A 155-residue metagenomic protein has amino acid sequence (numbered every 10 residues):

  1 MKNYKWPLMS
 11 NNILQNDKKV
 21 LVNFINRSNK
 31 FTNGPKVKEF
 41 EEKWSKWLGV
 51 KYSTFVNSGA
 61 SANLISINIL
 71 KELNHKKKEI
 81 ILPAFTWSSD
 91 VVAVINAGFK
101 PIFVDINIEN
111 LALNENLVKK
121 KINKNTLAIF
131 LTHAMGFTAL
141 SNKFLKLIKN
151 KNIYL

Functional and structural regions predicted by a protein language model:
M1-L73, L131, K149: Conserved PLP-binding active-site segment in aminotransferase class I/II-type PLP enzymes
L21-V22, W44, A62, I80 (+5 more regions): Generic structural signal for small/hydrophobic residues in well-ordered secondary structure, especially within
K43, S53, I69, A93 (+3 more regions): Alpha-helical structural signal in soluble globular domains
Y52, K76-E79, N125: Short acidic capping loops at alpha-helix termini that bridge into adjacent secondary structure
V56, A60, S88, A112 (+1 more regions): Glycine-rich phosphate-binding loop at the start of an alpha helix
L64, F85, A139-N142: Short N-terminal helix/helix-N-cap motif within the alpha/beta-hydrolase-1
I67-K120: Conserved PLP-anchoring active-site segment centered on the Schiff-base-forming lysine
E109-L155: Active-site phosphate-binding strand-loop segment of PLP-dependent enzymes
